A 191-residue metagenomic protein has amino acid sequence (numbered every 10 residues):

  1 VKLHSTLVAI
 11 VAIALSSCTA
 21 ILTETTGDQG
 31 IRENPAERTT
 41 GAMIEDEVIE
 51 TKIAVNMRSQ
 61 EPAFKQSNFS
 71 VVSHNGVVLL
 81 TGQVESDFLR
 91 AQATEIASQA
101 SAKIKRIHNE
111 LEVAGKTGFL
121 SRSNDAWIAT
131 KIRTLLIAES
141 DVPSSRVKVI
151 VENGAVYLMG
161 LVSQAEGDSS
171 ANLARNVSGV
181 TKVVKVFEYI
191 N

Functional and structural regions predicted by a protein language model:
K2-H4, A9-A12, C18-N191: N-terminal targeting leaders
